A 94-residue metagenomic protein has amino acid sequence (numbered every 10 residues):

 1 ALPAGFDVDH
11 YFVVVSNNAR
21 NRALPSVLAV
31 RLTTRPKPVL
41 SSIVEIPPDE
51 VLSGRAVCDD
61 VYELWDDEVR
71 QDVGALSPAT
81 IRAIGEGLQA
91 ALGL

Functional and structural regions predicted by a protein language model:
A1-L94: Conserved functional hotspots at enzyme active or ligand-binding sites that engage polyanionic ligands
